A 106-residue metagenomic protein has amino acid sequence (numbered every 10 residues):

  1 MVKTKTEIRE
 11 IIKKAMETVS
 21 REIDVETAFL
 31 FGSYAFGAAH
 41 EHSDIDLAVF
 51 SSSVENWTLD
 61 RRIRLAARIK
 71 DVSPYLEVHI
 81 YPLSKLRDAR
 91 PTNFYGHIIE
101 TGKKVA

Functional and structural regions predicted by a protein language model:
M1-T27, F36-E41, S51-A106: Catalytic core of pol beta-like nucleotidyltransferases
F31-S33: Glycine-rich beta-strand-to-loop/alpha-helix junction loops that act as flexible
D46-V49: Short beta-strand->loop micro-motif that forms the acidic, two-metal-ion catalytic signature in nucleotide-processing
